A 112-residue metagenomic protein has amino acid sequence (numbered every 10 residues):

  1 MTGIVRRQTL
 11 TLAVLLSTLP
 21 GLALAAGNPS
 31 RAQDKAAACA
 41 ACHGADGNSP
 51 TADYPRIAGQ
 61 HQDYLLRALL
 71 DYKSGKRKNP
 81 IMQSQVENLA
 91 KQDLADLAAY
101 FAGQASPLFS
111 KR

Functional and structural regions predicted by a protein language model:
T2-L12: Bacterial N-terminal signal peptides that target proteins for export
T11-G21: Bacterial N-terminal signal peptides
L16, E87-R112: C-terminal capping alpha-helices of c-type cytochrome domains
L19-A36, S49-D53, A105-R112: Electrostatic cytochrome c docking/interface patches
P29, G47-R77, Q83-N88: Gly/Gly-Pro-rich "capping" loops immediately C-terminal to redox-active cysteine motifs in periplasmic/lumenal
C39-A45, L97: The canonical Cys-X-X-Cys-His
